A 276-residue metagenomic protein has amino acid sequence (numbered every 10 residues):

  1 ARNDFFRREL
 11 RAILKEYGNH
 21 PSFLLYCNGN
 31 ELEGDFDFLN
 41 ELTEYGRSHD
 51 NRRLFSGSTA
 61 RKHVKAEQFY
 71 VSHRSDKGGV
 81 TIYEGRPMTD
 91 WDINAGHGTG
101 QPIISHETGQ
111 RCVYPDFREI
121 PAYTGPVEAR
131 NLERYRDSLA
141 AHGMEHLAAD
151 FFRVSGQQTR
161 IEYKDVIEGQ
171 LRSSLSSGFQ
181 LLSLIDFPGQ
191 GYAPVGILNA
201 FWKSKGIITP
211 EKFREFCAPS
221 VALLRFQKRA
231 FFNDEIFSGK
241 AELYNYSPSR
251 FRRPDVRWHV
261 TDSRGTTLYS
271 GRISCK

Functional and structural regions predicted by a protein language model:
A1-L198: Substrate-binding/catalytic cleft of secreted carbohydrate-active enzymes, primarily glycoside hydrolases
P126-K276: Carbohydrate-binding surfaces of carbohydrate-active enzymes
